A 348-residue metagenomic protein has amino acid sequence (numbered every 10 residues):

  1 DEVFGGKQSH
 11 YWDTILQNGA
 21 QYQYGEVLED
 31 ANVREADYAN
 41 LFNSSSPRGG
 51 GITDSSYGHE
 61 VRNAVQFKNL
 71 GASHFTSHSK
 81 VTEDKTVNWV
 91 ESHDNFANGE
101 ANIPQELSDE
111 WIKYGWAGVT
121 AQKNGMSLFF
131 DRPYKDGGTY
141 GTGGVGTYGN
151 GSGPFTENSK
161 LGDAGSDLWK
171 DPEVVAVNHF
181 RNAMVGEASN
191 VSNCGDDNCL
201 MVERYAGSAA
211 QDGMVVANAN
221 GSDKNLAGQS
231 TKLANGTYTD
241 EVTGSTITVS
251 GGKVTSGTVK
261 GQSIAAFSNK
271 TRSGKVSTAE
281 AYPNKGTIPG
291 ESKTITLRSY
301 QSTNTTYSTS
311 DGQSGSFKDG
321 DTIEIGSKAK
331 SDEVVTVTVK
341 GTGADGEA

Functional and structural regions predicted by a protein language model:
E2-S273: Active-site-proximal helices and loops of the catalytic beta/alpha 8
G274-A348: Low-complexity, disordered linker/stalk regions enriched in Pro/Thr/Ser/Gly
